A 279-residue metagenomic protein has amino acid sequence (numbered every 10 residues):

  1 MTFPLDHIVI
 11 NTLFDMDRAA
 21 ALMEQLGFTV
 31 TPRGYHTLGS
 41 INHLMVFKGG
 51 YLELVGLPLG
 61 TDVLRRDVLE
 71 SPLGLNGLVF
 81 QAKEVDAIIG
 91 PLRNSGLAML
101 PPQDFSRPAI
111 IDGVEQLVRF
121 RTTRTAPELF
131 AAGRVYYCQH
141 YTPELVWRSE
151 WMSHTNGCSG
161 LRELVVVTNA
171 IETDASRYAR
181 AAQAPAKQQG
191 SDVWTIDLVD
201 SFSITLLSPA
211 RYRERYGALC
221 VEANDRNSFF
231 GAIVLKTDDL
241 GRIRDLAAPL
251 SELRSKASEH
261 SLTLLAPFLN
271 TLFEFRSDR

Functional and structural regions predicted by a protein language model:
M1-L5, I10-V30, F47-D104, I111-R279: Glyoxalase I/VOC metalloenzyme domain signal
T31-H36: Conserved catalytic-core motifs of GNAT/GCN5-like acyltransferases
T37, S106-R107: Conserved beta-strand edge residues that scaffold enzyme active sites
T37-I41, S258-H260: Short acidic/glycine-enriched loop/turn segments that link adjacent beta-strands
H43-M45: Short beta-strand scaffold segments in enzyme catalytic cores
